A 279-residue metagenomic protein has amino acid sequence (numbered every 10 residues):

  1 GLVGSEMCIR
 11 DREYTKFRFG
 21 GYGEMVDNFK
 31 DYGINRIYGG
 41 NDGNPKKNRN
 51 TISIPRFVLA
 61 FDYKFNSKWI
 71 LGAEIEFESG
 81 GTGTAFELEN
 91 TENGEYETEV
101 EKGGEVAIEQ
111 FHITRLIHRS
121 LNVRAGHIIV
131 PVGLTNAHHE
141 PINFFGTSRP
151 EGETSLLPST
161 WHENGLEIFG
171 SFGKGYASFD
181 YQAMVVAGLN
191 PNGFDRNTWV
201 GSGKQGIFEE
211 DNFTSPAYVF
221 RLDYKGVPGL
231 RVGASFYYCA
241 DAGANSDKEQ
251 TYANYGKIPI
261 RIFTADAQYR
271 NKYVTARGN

Functional and structural regions predicted by a protein language model:
L2-I9: Short, small-residue-biased leader/transition segments that mark boundaries at the very start of proteins
S5, R36-Y38, E151: N-terminal, post-signal peptide beta-strand-biased segments of exported outer-membrane/organellar beta-barrel and other
I9-R12, R196: Cleaved targeting-peptide boundary
E13-D31, K46-P191, T214-V219, D223-R231: Outer membrane beta-barrel
Y32-K47, G83-K102, N190-F208, A242-K257: Solvent-exposed loop segments that connect transmembrane elements
Y38, Y224-N279: Detector for outer-membrane/organellar transmembrane beta-barrel domains, recognizing the amphipathic beta-strand
S159, E209-P216, A253-R261: Active-site glycine- and acidic-residue-rich loops that bind and position anionic ligands or nucleotide-like cofactors
G193, T198-N245: Loop-centered beta-sheet repeat module
